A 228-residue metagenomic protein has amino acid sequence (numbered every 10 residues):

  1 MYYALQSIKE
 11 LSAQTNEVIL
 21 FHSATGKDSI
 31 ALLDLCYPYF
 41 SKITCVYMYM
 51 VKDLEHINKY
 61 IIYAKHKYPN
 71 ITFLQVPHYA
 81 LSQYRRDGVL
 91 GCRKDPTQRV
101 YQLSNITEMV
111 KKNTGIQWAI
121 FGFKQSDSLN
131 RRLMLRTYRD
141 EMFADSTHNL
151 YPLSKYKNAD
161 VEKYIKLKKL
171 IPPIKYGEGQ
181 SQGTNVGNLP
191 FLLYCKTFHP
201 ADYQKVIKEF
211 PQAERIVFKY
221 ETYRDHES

Functional and structural regions predicted by a protein language model:
M1-S228: Nucleotide-activated chemistry modules centered on ATP-dependent adenylation/adenylyltransferase
